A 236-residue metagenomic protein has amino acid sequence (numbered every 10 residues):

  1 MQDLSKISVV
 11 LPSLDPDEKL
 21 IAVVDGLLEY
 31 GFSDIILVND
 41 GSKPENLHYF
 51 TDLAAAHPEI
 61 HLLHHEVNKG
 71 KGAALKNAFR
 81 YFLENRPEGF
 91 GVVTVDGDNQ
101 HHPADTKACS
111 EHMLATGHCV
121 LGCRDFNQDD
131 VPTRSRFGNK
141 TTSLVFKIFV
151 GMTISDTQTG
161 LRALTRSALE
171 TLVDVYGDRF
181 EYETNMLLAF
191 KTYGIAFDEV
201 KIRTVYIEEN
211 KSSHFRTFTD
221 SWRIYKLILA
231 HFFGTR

Functional and structural regions predicted by a protein language model:
M1-D3, G26, G151, V175-R236: Hydrophobic helical membrane-anchoring modules
K6-S8, D34, N185: Cell-envelope/extracellular polymer assembly enzymes that use nucleotide-activated donors
D15-E29: Short, well-formed alpha-helical segments that are part of the catalytic scaffolds of diverse glycosyltransferases
P16-K19, S42, H102: Donor nucleotide-sugar binding loop of glycosyltransferases
F32-S42, L63-H65: Short beta-strand/loop segment that forms part of the nucleotide-sugar
N39-F50, N99: A conserved acidic beta->alpha catalytic loop
E66-V67, A73-E84, P103-L172, Y176-F180 (+2 more regions): Acceptor/aglycone-binding surface of glycosyltransferases and processive sugar-polymer synthases
E88-Q100: Short beta-strand-to-loop acidic/aromatic patch adjacent to the donor-nucleotide binding site
